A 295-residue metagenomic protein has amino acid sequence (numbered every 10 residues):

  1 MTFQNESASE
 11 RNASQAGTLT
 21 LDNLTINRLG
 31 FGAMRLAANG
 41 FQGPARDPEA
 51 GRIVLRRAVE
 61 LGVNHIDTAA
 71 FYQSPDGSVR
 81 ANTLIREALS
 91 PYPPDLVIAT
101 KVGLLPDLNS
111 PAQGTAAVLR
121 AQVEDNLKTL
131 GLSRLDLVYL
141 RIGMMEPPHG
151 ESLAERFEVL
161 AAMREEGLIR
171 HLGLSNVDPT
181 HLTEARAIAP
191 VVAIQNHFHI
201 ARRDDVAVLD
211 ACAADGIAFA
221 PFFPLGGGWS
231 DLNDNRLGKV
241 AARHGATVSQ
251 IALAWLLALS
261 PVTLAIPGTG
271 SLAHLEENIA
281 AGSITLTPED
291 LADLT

Functional and structural regions predicted by a protein language model:
M1-L96: N-terminal binding-site loop/beta-alpha segment at the start of enzyme catalytic domains that lines or forms
F3-E6, R11-A13, G143-T295: Beta/alpha (TIM)-barrel catalytic core signal, keyed to glycine-rich beta->alpha loops juxtaposed to Asp/Glu that bind
L21-N23, E60, R86-V97, L127-L132 (+2 more regions): Acidic (Asp/Glu)-rich catalytic clusters
R35-E49, L105-A117, M145-H149: Active-site mouth loops of central-metabolism enzymes
A45-A58, G114-T129, D178-T183, D204: Short, acidic/polar
V63, L132-L135, I169, V191: A structural motif
F71-Y72, P91-T115, R141: Structural motif corresponding to the early beta-alpha repeats
L127-P147: Active-site groove signature of glycoside hydrolases
